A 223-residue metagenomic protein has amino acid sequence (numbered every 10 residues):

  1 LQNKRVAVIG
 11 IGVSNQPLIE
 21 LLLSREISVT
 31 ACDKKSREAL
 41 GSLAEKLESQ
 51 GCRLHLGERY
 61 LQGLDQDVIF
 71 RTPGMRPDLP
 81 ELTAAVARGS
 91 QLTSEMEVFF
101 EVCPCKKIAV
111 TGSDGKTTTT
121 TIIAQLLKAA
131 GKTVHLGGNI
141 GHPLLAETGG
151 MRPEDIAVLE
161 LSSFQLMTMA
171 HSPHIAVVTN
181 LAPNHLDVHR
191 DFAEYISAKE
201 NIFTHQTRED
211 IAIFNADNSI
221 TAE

Functional and structural regions predicted by a protein language model:
L1-S94, V98: N-terminal leader/targeting and accessory segments in enzymes
L61-Q66, P73-E223: Phosphate-binding loop of NTP-binding sites
